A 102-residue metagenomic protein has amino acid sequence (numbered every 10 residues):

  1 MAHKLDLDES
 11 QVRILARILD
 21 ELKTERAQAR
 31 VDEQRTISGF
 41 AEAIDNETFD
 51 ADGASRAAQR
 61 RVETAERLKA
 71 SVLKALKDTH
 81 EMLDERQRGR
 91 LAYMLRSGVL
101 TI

Functional and structural regions predicted by a protein language model:
M1-I102: Charge-rich (acidic/polar
